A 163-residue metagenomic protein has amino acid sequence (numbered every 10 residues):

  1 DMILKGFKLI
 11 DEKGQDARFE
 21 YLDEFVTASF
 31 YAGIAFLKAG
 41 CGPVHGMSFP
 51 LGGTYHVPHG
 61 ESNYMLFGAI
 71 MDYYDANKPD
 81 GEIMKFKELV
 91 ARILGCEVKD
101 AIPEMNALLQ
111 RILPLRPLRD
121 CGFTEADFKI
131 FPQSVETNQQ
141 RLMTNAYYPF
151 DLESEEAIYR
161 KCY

Functional and structural regions predicted by a protein language model:
D1-A39, Y147: Carboxylate- and glycine-rich phosphate/diphosphate-binding segment that chelates Mg2+/Mn2+
I3-L4, V44-S48, E82-K87, L109-P114 (+1 more regions): Short acidic (Asp/Glu) and glycine-rich catalytic loops that position anionic groups and cofactors
L4-L9, F30-Y31, G53, G68-D75: Short glycine/serine- and small hydrophobic-enriched flexible loop segments
F7, L22, V26-S29, V44 (+4 more regions): A general structural signal for well-ordered alpha-helical packing
F25-G33, F67, M105, L109 (+2 more regions): Short alpha-helical scaffolding segments that buttress acidic/His motifs in well-ordered protein cores
F30-N63, Q140-L142: Glycine-rich phosphate/pyrophosphate-binding beta-alpha loops
T54-D127: Gly/Pro-rich interdomain helix-loop hinge
D127-Y163: Short, amphipathic C-terminal "tail helix"
